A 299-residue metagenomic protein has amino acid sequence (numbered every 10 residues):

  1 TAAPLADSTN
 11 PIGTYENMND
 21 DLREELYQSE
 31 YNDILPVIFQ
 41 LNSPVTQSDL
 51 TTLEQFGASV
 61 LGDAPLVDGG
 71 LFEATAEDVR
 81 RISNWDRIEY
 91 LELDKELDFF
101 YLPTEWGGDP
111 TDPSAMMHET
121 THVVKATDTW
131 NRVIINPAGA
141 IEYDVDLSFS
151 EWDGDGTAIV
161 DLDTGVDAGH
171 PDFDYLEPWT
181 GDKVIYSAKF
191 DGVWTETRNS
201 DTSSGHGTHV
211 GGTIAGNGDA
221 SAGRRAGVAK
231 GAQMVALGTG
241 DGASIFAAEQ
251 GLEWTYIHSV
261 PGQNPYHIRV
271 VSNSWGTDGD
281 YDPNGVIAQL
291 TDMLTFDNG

Functional and structural regions predicted by a protein language model:
T1-S148, A158: Autoinhibitory N-terminal propeptides
Y15, N19, R23, L50 (+9 more regions): Extracytoplasmic/secreted envelope proteins and their assembly/folding machinery, especially bacterial periplasmic
N32, S59, D86, Y90 (+4 more regions): Subtilisin-like serine protease catalytic core
S43-T46, L66-D68, E77-V79, K95-F100 (+5 more regions): Solvent-exposed loop/turn segments at secondary-structure junctions within structured extracellular/periplasmic domains
E54, D153, D292-F296: Anion (oxyanion) recognition and catalysis
E54, W106-G108, D174-P178, G285-I287: Short, glycine/charged-enriched secondary-structure capping and boundary segments
S221, Q250-S259: Alpha-helical scaffolding within the catalytic cores of extracellular/periplasmic polymer-degrading hydrolases
N273, D278-G279, L290-M293: Beta-propeller blade termini and top-face loops
